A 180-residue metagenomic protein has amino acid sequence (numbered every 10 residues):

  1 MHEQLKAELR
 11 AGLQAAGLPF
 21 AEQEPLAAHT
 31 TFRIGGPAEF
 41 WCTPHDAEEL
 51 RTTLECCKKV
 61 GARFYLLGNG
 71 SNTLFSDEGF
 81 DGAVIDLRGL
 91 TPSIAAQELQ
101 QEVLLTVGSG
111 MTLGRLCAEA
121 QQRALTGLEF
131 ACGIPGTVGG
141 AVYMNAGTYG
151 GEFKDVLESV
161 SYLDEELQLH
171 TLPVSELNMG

Functional and structural regions predicted by a protein language model:
H2-V138: Anion-binding (especially nucleotide phosphate/pyrophosphate-binding) glycine-rich loop and adjoining beta-alpha core
E129-A131, A141-G180: FAD-binding subdomain of flavoenzyme oxidoreductases
